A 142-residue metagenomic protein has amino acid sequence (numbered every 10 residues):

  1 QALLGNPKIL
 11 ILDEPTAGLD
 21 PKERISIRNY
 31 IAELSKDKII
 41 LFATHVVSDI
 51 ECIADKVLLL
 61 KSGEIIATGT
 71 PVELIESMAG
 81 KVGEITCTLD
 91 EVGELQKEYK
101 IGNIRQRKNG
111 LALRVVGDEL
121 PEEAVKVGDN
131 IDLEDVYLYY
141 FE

Functional and structural regions predicted by a protein language model:
N6: Conserved catalytic motifs of ABC-family nucleotide-binding domains
L10-E14, L19: Catalytic Walker B motif of ABC-type/P-loop ATPase nucleotide-binding domains
L19, H45-V47, N130-I131: Residue-level recognition of hydrophobic positions within alpha-helical transmembrane segments
P21-E23: Helix N-cap at the start of a conserved alpha-helix in ABC-type nucleotide-binding domains
S26: Conserved mid-core alpha-helix of short-chain dehydrogenase/reductase
N29-V115: ABC transporter nucleotide-binding domain
N103-E142: C-terminal coupling/interaction segments
